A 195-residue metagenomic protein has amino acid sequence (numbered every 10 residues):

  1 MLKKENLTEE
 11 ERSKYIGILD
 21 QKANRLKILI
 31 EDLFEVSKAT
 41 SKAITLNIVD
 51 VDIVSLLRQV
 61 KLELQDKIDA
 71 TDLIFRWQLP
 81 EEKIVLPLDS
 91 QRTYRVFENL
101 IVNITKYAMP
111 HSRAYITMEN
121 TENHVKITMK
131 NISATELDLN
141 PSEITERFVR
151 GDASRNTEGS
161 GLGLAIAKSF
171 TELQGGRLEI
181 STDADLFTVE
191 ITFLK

Functional and structural regions predicted by a protein language model:
L7, E11, S41-L46, V85-L88: Conserved micro-motifs of the catalytic ATP-binding
Q21-L26: Short alpha-helical segment of the dimerization/phosphotransfer core of two-component systems
N47-D50, D69, I74-I84: Conserved catalytic submotifs in the C-terminal HATPase_c
N47-Q65: A conserved beta-strand-to-alpha-helix junction within the catalytic ATP-binding
I104-T105: Short helix-loop "hinge" at the ATP-lid/N-box region of the Bergerat-fold HATPase_c
E136-V149: Short conserved segment of the HATPase_c
G175-G176: Conserved glycine-rich
